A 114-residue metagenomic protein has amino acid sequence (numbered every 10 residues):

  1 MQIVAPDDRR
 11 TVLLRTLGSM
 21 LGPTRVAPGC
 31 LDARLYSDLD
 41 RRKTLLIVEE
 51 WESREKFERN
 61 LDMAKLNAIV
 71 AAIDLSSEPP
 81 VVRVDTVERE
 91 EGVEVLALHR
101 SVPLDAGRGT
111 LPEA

Functional and structural regions predicted by a protein language model:
M1-V4, R34-L61, H99: Short, well-ordered beta-strand segments in beta-rich or mixed alpha/beta enzyme and ligand-binding folds
V4-L14: Short, surface-exposed ligand-recognition loops at beta-strand->loop->(often short) alpha-helix junctions that present
A5-D7, S53, T86-R89: Non-catalytic surface loops within mature trypsin-like serine protease
S19-L31, E50-R83: An amphipathic, aromatic/His-enriched active-site/gating alpha helix that lines ligand/cofactor pockets
L35-K43, I69-A114: Glycine-rich beta-strand-turn "strand-cap" elements at beta-sheet edges
